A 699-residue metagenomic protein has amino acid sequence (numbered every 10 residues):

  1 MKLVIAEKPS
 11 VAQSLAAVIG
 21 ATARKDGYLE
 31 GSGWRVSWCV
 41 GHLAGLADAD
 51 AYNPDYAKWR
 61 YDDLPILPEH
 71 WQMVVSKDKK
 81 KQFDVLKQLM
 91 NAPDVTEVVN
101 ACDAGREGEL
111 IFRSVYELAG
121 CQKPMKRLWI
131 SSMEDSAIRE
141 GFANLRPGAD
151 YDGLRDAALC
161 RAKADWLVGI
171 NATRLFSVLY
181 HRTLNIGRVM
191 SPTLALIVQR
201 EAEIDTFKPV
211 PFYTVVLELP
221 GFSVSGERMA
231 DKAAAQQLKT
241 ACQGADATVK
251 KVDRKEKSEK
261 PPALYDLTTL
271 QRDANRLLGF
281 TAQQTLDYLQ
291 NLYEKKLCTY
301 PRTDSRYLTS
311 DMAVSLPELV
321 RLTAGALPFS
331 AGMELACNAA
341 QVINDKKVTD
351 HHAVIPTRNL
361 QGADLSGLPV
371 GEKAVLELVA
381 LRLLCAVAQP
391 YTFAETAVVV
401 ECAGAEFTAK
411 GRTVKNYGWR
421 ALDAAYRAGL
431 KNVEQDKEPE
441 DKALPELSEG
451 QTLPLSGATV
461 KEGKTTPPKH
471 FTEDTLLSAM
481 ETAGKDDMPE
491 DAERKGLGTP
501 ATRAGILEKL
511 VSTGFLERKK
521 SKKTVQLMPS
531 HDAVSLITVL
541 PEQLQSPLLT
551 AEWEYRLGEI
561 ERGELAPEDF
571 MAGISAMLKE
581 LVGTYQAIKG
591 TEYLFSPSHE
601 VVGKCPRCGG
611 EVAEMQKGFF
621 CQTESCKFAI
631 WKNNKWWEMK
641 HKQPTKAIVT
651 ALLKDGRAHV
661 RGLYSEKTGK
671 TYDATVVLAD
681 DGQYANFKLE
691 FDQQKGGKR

Functional and structural regions predicted by a protein language model:
M1, A101-A104, H181-T183, R254-A263 (+3 more regions): Conserved short loop/turn motifs at secondary-structure junctions
M1-A162, W166, P467: Intrinsically disordered, low-complexity regulatory segments
K2-L3, K25, K79, M90 (+6 more regions): Basic, low-complexity terminal or inter-domain segments flanking catalytic cores
P9-A16, G33-V36, V40, S76-K87 (+18 more regions): Amphipathic alpha-helical transducer elements in NTP-driven molecular machines
P93, D135-L219, R254-S258: C-terminal or mid-to-C-terminal helical accessory/interaction module adjacent to the motor/catalytic core
P124, L194, C298: Conserved ATP-binding/catalytic motifs of P-loop helicase motor domains
K232-Y265, Q271: Metal- or metallocofactor-binding catalytic centers and their adjacent structured scaffolds across diverse enzyme
